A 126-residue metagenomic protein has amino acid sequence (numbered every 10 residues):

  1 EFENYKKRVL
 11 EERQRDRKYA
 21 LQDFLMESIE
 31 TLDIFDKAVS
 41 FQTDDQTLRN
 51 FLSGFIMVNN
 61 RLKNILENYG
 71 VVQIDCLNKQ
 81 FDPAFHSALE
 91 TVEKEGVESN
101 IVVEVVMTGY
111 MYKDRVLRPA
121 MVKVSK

Functional and structural regions predicted by a protein language model:
E1-E30, D36: Charge-rich, N-proximal long alpha-helical rod segments
L32-K126: Structured alpha/beta interaction-core segments
